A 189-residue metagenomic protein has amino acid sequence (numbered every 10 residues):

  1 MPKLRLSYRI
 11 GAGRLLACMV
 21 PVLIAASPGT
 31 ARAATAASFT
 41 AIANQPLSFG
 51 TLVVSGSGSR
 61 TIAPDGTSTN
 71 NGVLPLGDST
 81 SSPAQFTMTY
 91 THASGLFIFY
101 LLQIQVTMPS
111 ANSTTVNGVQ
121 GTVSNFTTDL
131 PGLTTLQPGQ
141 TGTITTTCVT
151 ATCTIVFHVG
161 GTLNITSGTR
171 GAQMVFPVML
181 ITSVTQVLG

Functional and structural regions predicted by a protein language model:
M1-I10: N-terminal secretory signal peptides that target proteins for export/translocation
R5, A43, V53-G56, G66 (+2 more regions): Solvent-exposed, flexible loop/coil residues
R14-A26: Bacterial N-terminal signal peptides
T30-P109, T143-G189: N-terminal small/polar-rich segments of proteins
Q105-T145: Terminal beta-strand-rich extracellular "head" domains that mediate receptor/glycan or other ligand binding
